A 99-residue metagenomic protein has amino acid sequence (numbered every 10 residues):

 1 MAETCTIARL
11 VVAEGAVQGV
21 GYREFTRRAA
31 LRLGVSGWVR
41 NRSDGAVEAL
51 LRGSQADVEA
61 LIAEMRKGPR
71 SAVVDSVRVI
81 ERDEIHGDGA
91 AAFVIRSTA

Functional and structural regions predicted by a protein language model:
M1-A99: Intrinsically disordered, low-complexity, mixed-charge
